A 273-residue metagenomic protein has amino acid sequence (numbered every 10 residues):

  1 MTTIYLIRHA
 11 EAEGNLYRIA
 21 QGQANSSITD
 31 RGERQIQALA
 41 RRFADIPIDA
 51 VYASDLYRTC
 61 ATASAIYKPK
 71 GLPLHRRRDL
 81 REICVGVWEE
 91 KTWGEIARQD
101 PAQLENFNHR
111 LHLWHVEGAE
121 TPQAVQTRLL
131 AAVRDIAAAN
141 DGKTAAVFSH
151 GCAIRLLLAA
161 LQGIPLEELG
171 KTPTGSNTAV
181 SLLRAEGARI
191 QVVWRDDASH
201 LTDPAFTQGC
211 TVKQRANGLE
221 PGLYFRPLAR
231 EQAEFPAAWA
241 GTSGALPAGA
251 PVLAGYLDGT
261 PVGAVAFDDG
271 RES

Functional and structural regions predicted by a protein language model:
T2, V87-E95, A160-P227: Acidic, low-complexity terminal tails and accessory targeting/binding regions of phosphate-metabolizing enzymes
T3, K143-T144, Y224, E272: Residues that mark the start of a beta-strand
Y5-L72, R76: Active-site-proximal alpha-helix that buttresses catalytic centers in soluble enzyme cores
A53-S54, T127, F148-S149: Short beta-strand scaffold positions
C60, L130-R189: Active-site-adjacent alpha-helix immediately C-terminal to a catalytic or transition-state-stabilizing loop
K70-L130, W194: Phosphate-handling substructures
A216-G244: A short, well-structured alpha-helix characteristic of acyl/acetyltransferase catalytic modules
R230, W239-S273: Acetyl-CoA-dependent GNAT
